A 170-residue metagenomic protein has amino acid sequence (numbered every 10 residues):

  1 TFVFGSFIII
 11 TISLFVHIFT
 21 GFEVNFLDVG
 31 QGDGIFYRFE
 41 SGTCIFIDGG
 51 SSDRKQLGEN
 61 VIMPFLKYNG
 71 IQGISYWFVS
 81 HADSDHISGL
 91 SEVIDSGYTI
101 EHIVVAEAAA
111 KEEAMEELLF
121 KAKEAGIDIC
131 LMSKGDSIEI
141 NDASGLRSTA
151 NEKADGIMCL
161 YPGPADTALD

Functional and structural regions predicted by a protein language model:
T1-D170: Non-globular, low-confidence helical/coil segments that flank catalytic cores
